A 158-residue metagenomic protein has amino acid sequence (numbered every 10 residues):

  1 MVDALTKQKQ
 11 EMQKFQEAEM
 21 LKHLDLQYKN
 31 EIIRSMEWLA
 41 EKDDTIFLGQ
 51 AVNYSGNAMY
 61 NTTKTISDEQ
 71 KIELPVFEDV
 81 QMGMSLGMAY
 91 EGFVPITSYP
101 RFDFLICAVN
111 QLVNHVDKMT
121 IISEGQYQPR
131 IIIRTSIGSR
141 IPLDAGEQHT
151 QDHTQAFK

Functional and structural regions predicted by a protein language model:
V2-K158: Thiamine diphosphate
